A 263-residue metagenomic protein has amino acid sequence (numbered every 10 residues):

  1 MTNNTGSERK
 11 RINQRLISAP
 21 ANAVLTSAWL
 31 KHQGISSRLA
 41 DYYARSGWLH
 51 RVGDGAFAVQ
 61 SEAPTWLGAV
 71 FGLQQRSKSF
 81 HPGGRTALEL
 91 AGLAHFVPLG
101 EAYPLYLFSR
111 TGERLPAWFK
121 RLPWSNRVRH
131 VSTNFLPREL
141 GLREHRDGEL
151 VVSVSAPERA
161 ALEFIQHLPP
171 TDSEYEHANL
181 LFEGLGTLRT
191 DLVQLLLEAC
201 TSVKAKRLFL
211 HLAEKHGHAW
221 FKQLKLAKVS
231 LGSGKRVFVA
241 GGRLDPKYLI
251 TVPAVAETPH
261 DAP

Functional and structural regions predicted by a protein language model:
M1-R85, G186-R207, P259-A262: Short beta-edge/loop segments at beta->alpha junctions of small alpha/beta modules that act as binding/recognition
M1-S7, L30-Q33, R45-G53, F119-R127 (+5 more regions): Phosphate-binding glycine-rich loops and adjacent basic patches that engage nucleotide phosphates, nucleic-acid
E8-S27, E89-H95, G112, G141-D147: Short, charge-rich amphipathic segments
S27, L39-E139, I250-A254: Short gly/ser-rich loop at a beta-strand->alpha-helix junction or flexible surface loop bordering the NTP-binding
W29, R38, F96, P157-Q166: Residue-level signal for functionally critical sites in structured catalytic/ligand-binding pockets
L140-P263: Hydrophobic alpha-helical interaction segments
